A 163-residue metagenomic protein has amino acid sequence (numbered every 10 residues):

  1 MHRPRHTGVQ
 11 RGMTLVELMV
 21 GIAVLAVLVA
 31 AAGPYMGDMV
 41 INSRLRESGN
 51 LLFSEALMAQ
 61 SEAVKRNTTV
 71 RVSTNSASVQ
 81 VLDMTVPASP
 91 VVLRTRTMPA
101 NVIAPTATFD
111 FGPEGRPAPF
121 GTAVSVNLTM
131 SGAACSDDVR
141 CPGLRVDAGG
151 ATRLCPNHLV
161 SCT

Functional and structural regions predicted by a protein language model:
M1-V9, M19-I22, V27, A31-S61 (+2 more regions): N-terminal helix-rich module
